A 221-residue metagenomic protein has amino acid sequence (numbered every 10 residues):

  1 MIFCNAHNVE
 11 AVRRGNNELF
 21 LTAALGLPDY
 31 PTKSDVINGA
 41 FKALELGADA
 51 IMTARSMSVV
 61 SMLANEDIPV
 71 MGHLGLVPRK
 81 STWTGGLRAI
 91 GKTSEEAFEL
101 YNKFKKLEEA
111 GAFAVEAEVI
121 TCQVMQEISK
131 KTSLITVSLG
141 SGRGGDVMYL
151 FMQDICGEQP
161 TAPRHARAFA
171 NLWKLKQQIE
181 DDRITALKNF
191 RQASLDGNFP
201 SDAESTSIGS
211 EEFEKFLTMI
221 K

Functional and structural regions predicted by a protein language model:
M1-K221: Alpha/beta enzyme core
